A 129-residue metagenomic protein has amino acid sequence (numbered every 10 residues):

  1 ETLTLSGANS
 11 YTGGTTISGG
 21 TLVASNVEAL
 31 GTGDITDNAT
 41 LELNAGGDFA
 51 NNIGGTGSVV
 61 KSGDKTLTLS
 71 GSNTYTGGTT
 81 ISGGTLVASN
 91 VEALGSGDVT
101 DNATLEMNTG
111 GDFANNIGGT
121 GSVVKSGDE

Functional and structural regions predicted by a protein language model:
T2-T56, T68-S122: Surface-exposed loop/turn positions within long extracellular repeat scaffolds, especially the passenger domains
